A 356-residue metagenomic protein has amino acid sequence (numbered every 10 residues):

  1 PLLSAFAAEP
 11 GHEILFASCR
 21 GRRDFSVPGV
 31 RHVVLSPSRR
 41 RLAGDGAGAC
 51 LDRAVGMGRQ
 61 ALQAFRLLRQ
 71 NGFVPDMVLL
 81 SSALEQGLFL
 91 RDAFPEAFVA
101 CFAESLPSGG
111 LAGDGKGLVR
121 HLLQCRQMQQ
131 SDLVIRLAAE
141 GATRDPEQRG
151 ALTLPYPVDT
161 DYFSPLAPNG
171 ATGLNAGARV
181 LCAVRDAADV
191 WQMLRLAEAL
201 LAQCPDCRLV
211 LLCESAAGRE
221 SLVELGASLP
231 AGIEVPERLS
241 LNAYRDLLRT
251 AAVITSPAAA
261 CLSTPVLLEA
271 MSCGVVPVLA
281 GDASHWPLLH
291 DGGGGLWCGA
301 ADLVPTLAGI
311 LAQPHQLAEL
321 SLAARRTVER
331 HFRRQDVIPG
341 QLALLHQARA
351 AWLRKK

Functional and structural regions predicted by a protein language model:
G113-V134, G141: Membrane-proximal helix-turn-helix segments that form the acceptor-binding/catalytic region of lipid-linked
D132, R249-L262, V275: Acidic donor-binding loop of glycosyltransferase active sites
E140, P157: Carbohydrate-associated surface elements
V158-A176, A350: Acidic anion/phosphate-binding donor-loop and adjacent secondary structure in glycosyltransferase catalytic cores
T172-L201, V210: Conserved donor-binding/catalytic core segment of Leloir-type glycosyltransferases
C213, E220-R245: Nucleotide-activated donor-binding/catalytic signature segment of Leloir-type glycosyltransferases, i.e., the conserved
V276-A280: Short hydrophobic beta-strand element within catalytic cores of glycosyltransferases and related nucleotide-activated
G309, Q316-H331, V337-A343: A short, well-ordered alpha-helix in the C-terminal region of glycosyltransferases
